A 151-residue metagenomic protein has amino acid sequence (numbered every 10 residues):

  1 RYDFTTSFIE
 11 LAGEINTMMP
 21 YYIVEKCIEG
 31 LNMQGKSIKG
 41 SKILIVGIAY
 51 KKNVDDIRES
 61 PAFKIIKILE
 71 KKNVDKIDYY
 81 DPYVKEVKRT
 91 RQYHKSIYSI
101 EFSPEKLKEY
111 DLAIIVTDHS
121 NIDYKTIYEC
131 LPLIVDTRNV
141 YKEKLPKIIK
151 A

Functional and structural regions predicted by a protein language model:
R1-A151: Structural/interface elements that position substrates and couple domains in central-metabolism enzymes
